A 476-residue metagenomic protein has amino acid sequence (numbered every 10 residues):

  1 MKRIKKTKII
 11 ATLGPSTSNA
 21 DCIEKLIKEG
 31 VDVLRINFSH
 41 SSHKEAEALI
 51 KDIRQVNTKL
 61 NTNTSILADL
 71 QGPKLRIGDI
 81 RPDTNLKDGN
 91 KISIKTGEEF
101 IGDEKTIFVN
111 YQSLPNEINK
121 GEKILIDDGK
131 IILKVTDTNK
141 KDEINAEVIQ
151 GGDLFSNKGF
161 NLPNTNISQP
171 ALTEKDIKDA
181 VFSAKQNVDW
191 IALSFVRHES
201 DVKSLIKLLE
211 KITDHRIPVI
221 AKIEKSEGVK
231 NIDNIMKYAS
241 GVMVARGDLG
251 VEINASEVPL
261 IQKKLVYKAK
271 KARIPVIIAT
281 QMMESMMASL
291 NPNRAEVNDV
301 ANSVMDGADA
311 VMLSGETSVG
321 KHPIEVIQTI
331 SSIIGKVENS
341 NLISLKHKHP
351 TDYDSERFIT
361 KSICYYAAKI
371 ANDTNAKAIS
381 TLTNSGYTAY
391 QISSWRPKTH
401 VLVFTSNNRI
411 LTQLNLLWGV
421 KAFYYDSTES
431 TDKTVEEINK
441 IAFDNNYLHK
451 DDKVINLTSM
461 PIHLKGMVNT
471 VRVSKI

Functional and structural regions predicted by a protein language model:
M1-I476: Non-catalytic helical/linker scaffolds that mediate oligomerization, partner binding, and domain coupling around large
